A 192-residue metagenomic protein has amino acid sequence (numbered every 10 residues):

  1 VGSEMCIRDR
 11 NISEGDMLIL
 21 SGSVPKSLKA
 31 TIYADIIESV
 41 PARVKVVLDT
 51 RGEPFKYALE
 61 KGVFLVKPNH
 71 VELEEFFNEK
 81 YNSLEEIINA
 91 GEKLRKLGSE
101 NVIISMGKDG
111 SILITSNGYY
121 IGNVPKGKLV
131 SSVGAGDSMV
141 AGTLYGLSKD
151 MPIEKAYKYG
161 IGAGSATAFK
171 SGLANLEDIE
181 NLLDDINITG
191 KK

Functional and structural regions predicted by a protein language model:
V1-I7: Short, small-residue-biased leader/transition segments that mark boundaries at the very start of proteins
C6, I19, K67: Conserved beta-strand segments that form the floor/walls of ligand-binding pockets within enzyme and binding domains
R8-N11, I37: Interfacial loop-to-transmembrane-helix boundary motif in multi-pass membrane proteins
I12-D16, G62: Short acidic/histidine-rich motifs immediately flanking catalytic phosphotransfer sites in two-component signaling
G15-S27: Short acidic, glycine-rich surface-loop motifs adjacent to enzyme active sites
A30-N117: Conserved phosphate/ATP/ADP-binding segment of small-molecule kinases
K56-Y57, L84-K192: Conserved phosphate-binding/catalytic region of the ribokinase-like
